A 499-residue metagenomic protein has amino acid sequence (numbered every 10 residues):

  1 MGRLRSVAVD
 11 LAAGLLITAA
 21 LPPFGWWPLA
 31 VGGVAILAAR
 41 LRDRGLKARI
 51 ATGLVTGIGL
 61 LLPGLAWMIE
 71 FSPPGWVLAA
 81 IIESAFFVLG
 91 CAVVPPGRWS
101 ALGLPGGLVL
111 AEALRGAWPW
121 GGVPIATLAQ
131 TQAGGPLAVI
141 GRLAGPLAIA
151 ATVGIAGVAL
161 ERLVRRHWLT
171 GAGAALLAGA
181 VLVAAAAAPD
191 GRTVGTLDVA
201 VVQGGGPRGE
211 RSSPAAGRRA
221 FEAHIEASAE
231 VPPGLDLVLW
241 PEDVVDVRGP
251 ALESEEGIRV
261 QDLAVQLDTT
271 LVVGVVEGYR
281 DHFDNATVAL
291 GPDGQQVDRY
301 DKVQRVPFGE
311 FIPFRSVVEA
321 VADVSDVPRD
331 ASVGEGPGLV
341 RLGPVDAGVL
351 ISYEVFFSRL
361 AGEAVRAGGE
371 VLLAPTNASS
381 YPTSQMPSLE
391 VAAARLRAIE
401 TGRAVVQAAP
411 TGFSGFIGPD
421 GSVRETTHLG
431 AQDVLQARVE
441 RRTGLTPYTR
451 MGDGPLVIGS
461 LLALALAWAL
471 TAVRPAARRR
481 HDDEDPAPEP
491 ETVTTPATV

Functional and structural regions predicted by a protein language model:
M1, A477-V499: Short, intrinsically disordered terminal tails adjacent to the first/last structured region
M1-A187, P382-T383, A394-R397, A409-T411 (+4 more regions): Membrane-embedded alpha-helical bundles of multi-pass enzymes that act on lipidic or dolichyl-linked glycan substrates
A20, A187, E230, E335 (+3 more regions): Selective for proline/serine-rich intrinsically disordered segments in cytosolic/nuclear regulatory regions
S100, A184, D236, F308 (+1 more regions): Residue-level detector of alpha-helical hydrophobic segments embedded in or interacting with membranes
L110, G234, A487-E489: Intrinsically disordered, low-complexity regulatory regions of eukaryotic regulatory proteins
P189-P455: Soluble catalytic domains of enzymes that build or remodel membrane lipids, polysaccharides, and related
